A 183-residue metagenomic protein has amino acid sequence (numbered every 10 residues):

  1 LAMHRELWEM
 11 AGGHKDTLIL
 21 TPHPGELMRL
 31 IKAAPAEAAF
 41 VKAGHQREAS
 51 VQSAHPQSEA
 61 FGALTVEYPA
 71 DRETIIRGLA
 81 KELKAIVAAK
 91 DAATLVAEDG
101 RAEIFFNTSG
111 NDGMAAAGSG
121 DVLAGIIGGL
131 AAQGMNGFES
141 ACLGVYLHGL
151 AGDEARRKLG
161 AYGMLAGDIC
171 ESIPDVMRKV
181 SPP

Functional and structural regions predicted by a protein language model:
L1-S109, P182: Glycine-rich phosphate/dinucleotide-binding loop and adjoining beta-alpha-beta core of small-molecule
R29-K32, A116-L147: Short, small-residue alpha-helix embedded
V41, A63-D71, G134-E139, G160-M164: Short, charged, surface-exposed loops that flank catalytic or proteolytic processing sites
T74-R77, F105, A124-G125, F138 (+1 more regions): Feature representing long, continuous alpha-helical segments
A102, L147-L150: A short structural micro-motif
N107-M114, A124, G128, D153-A161: Short beta-alpha connecting loops at secondary-structure transitions that line or flank enzyme active sites
L150-P183: Charged C-terminal helix
